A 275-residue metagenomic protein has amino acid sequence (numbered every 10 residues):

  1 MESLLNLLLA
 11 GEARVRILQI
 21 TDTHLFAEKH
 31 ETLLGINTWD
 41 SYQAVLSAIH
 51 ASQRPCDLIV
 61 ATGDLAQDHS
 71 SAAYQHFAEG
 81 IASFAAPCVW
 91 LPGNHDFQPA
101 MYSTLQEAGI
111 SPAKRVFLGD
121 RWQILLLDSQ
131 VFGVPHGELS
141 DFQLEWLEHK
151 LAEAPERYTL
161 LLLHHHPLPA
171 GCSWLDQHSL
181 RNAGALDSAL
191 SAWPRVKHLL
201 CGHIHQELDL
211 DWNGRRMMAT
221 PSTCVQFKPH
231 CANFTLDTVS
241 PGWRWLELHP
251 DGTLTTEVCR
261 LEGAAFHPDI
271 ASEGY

Functional and structural regions predicted by a protein language model:
M1-H76, A170: N-terminal active-site segment of His-dependent metallophosphoesterases
E2-L5, A44, A100-R115, E145-L147: Alpha-helical scaffolding within the catalytic cores of extracellular/periplasmic polymer-degrading hydrolases
R14-A27, R121-V131, L160-L162, R215-P221 (+1 more regions): Active-site-proximal beta-strand elements of phosphoester/diester hydrolases
T21-S41, Q67, F97-I110, F132-D141 (+1 more regions): Acidic/histidine-rich helix-loop elements that form or flank divalent-metal/phosphate-binding sites at the catalytic
D22, G63-D64, G93, H164 (+1 more regions): Active-site glycine-centered loops adjacent to acidic/histidine catalytic or metal-binding residues that shape
V45-L58, H136-R216, G252-T255, I270-Y275: His/acidic metal-ligating clusters that form di-metal
A61-A82, F97-I110, C172-W174, L208-N213: Metal-dependent catalytic neighborhoods of phosphoester/phosphodiester hydrolases
A189, D211-Y275: Binuclear metal-dependent phosphoesterase catalytic core
